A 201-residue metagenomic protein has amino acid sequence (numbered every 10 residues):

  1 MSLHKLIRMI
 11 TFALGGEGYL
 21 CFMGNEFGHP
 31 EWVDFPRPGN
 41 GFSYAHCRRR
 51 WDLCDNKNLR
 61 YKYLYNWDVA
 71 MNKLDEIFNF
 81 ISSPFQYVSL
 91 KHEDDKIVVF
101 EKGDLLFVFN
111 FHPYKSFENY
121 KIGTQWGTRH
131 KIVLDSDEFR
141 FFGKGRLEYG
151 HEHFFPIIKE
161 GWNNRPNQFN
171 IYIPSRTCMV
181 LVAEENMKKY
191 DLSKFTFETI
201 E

Functional and structural regions predicted by a protein language model:
M1-S2, I10, L14-C21, N25-E201: Carbohydrate-interacting/catalytic domains
